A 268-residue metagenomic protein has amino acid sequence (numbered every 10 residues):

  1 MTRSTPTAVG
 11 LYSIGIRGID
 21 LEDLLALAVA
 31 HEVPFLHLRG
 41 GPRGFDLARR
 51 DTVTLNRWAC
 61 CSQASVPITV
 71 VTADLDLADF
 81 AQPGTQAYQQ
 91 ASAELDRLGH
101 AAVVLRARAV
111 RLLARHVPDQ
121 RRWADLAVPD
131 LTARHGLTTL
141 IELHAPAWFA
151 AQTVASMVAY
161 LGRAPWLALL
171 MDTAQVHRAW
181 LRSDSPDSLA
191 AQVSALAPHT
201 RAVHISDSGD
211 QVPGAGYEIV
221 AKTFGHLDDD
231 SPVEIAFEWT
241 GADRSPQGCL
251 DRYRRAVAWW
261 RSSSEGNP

Functional and structural regions predicted by a protein language model:
M1-G10, R17-E32, A59-S65, D96-G99 (+3 more regions): Histidine-acidic metal/acid-base catalytic patches
M1-Y12, T69-Q82: N-terminal small/glycine-rich loop or linker at the start of catalytic domains across soluble metabolic enzymes
I14-G15, R49, Q89, D119 (+2 more regions): Residue-level marker of alpha-helix boundaries and capping positions
G15-R17, G40-P42, D74-L77, A114-P118 (+4 more regions): Active-site-proximal loop/turn and secondary-structure-junction residues that shape catalytic pockets, frequently
H37, V70-T72, R111, L140 (+3 more regions): Conserved beta-strand positions in the central sheet of alpha/beta enzyme cores
H37-S62, R115: Glycine-rich, proline-tolerant flexible connector loops at the mouths of alpha/beta enzymes
L47-N56, Q82-P83, Y88-Q89, P246: Metal-dependent catalytic neighborhoods of phosphoester/phosphodiester hydrolases
Q63-P67, D79-M171, R178: Active-site acidic/histidine proton-transfer and metal-coordination neighborhood in alpha/beta enzyme cores
